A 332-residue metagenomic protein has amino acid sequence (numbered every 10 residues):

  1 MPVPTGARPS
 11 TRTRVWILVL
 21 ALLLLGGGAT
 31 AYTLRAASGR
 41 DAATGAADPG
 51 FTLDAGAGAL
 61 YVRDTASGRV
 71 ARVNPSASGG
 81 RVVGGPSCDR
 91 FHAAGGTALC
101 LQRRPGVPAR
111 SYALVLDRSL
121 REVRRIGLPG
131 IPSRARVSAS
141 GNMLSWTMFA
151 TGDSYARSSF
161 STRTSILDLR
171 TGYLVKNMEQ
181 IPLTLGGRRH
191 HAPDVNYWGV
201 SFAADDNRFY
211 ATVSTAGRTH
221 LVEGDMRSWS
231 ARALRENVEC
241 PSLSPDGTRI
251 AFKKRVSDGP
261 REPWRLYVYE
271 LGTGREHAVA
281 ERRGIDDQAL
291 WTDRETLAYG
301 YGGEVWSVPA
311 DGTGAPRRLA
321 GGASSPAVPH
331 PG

Functional and structural regions predicted by a protein language model:
A36-P75, G80-C100: Beta-strand-rich domains and repeat architectures in extracellular enzymes and scaffolds, especially beta-propellers
P49-A57, R90-T97, A135-L144, D194 (+4 more regions): Blade-terminus and WD-like Trp-Asp/Gly-His loop motifs, strongest in beta-propeller folds
L60-A66, T97-V107, W146-D153, W198-A216 (+2 more regions): Beta-strand C-termini and the immediately following turn/loop, strongest in propeller blades
A66-R72, V107-L114, D153-R163, G217-V222 (+2 more regions): Structural motif
N74-S78, D117-R121, L169-T171, G224-W229 (+2 more regions): Short loop/turn segments that connect beta-strands within beta-propeller blades
V83-F91, G127-R134, Q180-L185, R235-P241 (+2 more regions): Short coil/turn segments at the loop-to-beta-strand junctions that recur within blades of beta-propeller repeat folds
G172-P193, G321-G332: Surface-exposed loop and turn segments in beta-propeller and other repeat-based domains that flank or scaffold
Y301-V308, G312-G332: Blade-level signature of beta-propeller repeat domains, shared across WD40, Kelch, NHL, RCC1 and BNR/Asp-box propellers
